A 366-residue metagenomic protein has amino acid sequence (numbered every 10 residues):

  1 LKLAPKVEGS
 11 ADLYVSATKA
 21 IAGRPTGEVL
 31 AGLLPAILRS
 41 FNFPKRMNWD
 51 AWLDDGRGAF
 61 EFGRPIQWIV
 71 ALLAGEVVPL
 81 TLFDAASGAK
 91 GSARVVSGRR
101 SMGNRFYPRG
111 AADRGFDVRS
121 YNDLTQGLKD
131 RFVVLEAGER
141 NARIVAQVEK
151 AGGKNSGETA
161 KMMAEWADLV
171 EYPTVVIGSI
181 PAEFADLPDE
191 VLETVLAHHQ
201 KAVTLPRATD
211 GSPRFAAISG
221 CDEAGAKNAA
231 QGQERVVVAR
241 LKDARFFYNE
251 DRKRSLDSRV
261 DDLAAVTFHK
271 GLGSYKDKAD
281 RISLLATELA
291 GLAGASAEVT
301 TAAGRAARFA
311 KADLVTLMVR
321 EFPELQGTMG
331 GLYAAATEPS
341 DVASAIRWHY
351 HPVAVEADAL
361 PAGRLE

Functional and structural regions predicted by a protein language model:
L1-E183, L192: Long, basic N-terminal domains or extensions that often function in RNA/ssDNA interaction or organelle/cellular
V15-A20, L128-V133, V148-G152, F215-E223 (+4 more regions): Glycine- and acidic
R64-A71, K278, K311-E324, R364-E366: Conserved phosphate/anionic-ligand binding catalytic regions in large, soluble enzymes, centered on
I66-Q67, L80, S156-S274: Catalytic nucleotidyl-transfer cores of nucleotide-processing enzymes
T159-M162, R252, G294-R305, T337-H349: Acidic/histidine metal-binding catalytic segments
W166, A216, V237, L263 (+5 more regions): Short alpha-helical scaffolding segments that buttress acidic/His motifs in well-ordered protein cores
A185, T194, A307, E338-E366: Histidine/acidic-rich helix-loop-helix segments that form or flank divalent-metal centers in metalloenzyme catalytic
S283-A290, L325-A335: An active-site-proximal "capping" alpha-helix that borders the catalytic cofactor pocket
